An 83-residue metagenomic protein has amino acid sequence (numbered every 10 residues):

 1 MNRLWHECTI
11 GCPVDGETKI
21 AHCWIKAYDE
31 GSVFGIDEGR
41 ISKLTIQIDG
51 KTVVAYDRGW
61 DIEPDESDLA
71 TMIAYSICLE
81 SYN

Functional and structural regions predicted by a protein language model:
M1-E30: Negatively charged, low-complexity tracts enriched in Asp/Glu with abundant Ser/Thr
E7, E17, E30, E38 (+2 more regions): Glutamate identity and glutamate-enriched acidic tracts
H22-R58: A short, structured beta-strand/loop element
I48-N83: Mixed-charge, Lys/Arg-enriched low-complexity segments
